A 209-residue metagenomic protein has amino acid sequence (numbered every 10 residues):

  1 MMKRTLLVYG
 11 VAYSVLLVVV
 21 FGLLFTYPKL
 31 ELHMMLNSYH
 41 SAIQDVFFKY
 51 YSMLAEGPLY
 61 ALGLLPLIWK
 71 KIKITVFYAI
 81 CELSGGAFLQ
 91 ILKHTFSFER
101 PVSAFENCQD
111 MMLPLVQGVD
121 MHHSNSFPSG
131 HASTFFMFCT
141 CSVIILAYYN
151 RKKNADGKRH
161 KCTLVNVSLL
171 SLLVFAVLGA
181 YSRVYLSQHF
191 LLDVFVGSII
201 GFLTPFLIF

Functional and structural regions predicted by a protein language model:
M1-Y60, I91-H122: N-terminal transmembrane-helix/juxtamembrane module of multi-pass inner/ER membrane proteins
M2-R4, L67-A79, K152-H160: Membrane-interface helix-boundary motifs at transmembrane edges
T5, M112-F209: Membrane-embedded catalytic cores of phosphoryl/pyrophosphoryl-handling enzymes
Y9, G63-I91: Interfacial segments of alpha-helical transmembrane regions
S14, Y78-Q90, V194, S198 (+1 more regions): Alpha-helical transmembrane spans of integral membrane proteins, capturing the lipid-embedded, hydrophobic core of TM
V18-L23, L83-I91, V174-S187: Aromatic-anchored segments of alpha-helical transmembrane domains
S52-I72, H131-T140: Hydrophobic alpha-helical transmembrane segments
A61-L65, I91, A180-Y181, F206: Alpha-helical transmembrane segments of multipass membrane proteins
